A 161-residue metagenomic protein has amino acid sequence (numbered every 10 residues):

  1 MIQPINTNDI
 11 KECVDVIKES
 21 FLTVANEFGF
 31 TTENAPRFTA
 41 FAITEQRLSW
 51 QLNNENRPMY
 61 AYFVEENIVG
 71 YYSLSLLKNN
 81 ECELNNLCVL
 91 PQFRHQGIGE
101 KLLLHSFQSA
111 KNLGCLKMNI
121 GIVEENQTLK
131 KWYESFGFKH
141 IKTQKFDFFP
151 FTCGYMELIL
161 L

Functional and structural regions predicted by a protein language model:
P4-N86, L90-P91, L103-H105, S109 (+3 more regions): Acetyl-CoA-dependent GNAT
R94: Glycine-rich ATP-binding loop(s) of histidine-kinase-like ATPases
G97-G99: Conserved G/P- and acidic residue-centered "switch" motifs that form tight phosphate/ATP-binding loops in soluble
L116-K130, E134-F136, K142-L161: C-terminal "cap" of GNAT-fold acetyltransferases
